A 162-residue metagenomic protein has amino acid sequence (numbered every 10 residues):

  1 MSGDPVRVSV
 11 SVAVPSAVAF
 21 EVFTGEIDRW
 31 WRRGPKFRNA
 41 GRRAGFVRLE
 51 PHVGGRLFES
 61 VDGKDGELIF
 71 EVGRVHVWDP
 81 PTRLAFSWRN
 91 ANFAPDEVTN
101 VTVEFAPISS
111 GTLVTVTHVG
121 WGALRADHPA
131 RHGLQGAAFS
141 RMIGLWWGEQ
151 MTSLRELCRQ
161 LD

Functional and structural regions predicted by a protein language model:
M1-A44: Hydrophobic ligand-binding cavity/cleft-lining segments
G3-S9, R56, F70, R83 (+2 more regions): Intrinsic-disorder/low-complexity, polar/charged segments enriched in Ser/Thr/Lys/Arg/Asp/Glu/Gln
V8-V10, V47, F70-V77, T99-P107: Hydrophobic/aromatic beta-strand elements that line small-molecule binding cavities or substrate pockets in beta-rich
A13-A17, H76-T82, E104-L113: A short, structured loop/turn motif at beta-sheet edges
A19-F23, L57, V75, F86 (+3 more regions): Hydrophobic pocket/interface hotspot
A40, G45, T152-D162: Short, highly charged C-terminal tails/helix-capping segments
R42-R89: Glycine-rich portal/gate segments that line the openings of hydrophobic small-molecule binding cavities
N90-L145: Beta-strand/loop substructures that line and gate deep hydrophobic ligand-binding cavities in soluble
